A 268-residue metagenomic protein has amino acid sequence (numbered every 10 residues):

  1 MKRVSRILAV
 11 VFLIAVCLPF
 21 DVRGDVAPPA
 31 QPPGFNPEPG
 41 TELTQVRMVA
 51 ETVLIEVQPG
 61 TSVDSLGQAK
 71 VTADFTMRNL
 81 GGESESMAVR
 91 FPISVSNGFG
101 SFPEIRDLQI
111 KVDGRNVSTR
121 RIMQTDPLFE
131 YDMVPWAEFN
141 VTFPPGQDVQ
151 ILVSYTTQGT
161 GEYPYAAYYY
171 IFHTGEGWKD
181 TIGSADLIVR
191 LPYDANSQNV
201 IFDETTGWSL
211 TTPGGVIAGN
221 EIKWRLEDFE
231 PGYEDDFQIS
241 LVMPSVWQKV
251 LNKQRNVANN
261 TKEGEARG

Functional and structural regions predicted by a protein language model:
M1-L8: Bacterial N-terminal signal peptides that target proteins for export
A9-P19: Bacterial N-terminal signal peptides
R23-P92: Early extracytoplasmic/domain-onset interaction patches
R78-G82, S94-S96, R190-D194: Short solvent-exposed strand-capping/beta-turn motif centered on an Asx-Ser/Thr pair
E83-F91, F99-E104, R120, I151 (+3 more regions): Short, hydrophobic/aromatic beta-strand segments
G98-D107, K179-S184: Short coil-to-beta strand junction motifs in C2/discoidin
L108-A167, E221-D236: A surface-exposed beta-strand-loop module
Q124, A137-T142, Y169-G264: Intrinsically disordered, low-complexity linkers and stems that provide flexible hinges in membrane-associated
